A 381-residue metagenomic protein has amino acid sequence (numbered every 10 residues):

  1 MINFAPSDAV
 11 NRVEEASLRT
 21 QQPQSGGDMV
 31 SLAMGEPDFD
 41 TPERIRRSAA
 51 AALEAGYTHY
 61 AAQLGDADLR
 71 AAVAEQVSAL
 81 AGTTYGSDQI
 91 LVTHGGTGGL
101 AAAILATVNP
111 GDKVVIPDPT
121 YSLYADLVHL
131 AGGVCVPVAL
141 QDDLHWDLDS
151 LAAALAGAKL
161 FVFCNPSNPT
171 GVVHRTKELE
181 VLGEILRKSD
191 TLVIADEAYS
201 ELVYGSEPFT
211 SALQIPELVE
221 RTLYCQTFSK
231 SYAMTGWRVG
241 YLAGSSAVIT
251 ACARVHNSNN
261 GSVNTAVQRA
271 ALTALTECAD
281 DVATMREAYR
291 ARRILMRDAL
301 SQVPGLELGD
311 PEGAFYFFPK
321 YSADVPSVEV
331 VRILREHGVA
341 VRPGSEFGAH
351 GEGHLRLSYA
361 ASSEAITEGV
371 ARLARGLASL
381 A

Functional and structural regions predicted by a protein language model:
M1-G95, A102, T276-E277, S379-A381: N-terminal small-domain helix-loop-helix segment of the aminotransferase-like
E75, V325, E329, E336-R342 (+1 more regions): PLP-dependent enzyme catalytic core of the Aspartate aminotransferase-like
A106-V128: Conserved PLP-anchoring active-site segment centered on the Schiff-base-forming lysine
L130-V136: A short helix-loop-beta submotif of the ANL/AMP-binding
V136, D142-E207: Active-site phosphate-binding strand-loop segment of PLP-dependent enzymes
I215-R290, R297, L377: Conserved core segment of the aminotransferase class I/II
L272, A288-R297, L308-K320, G351: Conserved glycine-rich beta-strand-loop-beta hairpin in the small C-terminal domain of fold type I
